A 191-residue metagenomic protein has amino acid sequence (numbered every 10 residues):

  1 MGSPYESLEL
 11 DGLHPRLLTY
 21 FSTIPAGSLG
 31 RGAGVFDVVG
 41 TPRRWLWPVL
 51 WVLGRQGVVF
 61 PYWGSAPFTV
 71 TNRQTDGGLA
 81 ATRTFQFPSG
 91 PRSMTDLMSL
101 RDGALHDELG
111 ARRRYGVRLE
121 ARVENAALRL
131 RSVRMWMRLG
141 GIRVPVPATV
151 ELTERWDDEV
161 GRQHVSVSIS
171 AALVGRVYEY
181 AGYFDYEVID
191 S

Functional and structural regions predicted by a protein language model:
G2-V167, Y180: Soluble ligand-binding/transfer domains with enclosed cavities or grooves
H164-S191: C-terminal structured interaction module
